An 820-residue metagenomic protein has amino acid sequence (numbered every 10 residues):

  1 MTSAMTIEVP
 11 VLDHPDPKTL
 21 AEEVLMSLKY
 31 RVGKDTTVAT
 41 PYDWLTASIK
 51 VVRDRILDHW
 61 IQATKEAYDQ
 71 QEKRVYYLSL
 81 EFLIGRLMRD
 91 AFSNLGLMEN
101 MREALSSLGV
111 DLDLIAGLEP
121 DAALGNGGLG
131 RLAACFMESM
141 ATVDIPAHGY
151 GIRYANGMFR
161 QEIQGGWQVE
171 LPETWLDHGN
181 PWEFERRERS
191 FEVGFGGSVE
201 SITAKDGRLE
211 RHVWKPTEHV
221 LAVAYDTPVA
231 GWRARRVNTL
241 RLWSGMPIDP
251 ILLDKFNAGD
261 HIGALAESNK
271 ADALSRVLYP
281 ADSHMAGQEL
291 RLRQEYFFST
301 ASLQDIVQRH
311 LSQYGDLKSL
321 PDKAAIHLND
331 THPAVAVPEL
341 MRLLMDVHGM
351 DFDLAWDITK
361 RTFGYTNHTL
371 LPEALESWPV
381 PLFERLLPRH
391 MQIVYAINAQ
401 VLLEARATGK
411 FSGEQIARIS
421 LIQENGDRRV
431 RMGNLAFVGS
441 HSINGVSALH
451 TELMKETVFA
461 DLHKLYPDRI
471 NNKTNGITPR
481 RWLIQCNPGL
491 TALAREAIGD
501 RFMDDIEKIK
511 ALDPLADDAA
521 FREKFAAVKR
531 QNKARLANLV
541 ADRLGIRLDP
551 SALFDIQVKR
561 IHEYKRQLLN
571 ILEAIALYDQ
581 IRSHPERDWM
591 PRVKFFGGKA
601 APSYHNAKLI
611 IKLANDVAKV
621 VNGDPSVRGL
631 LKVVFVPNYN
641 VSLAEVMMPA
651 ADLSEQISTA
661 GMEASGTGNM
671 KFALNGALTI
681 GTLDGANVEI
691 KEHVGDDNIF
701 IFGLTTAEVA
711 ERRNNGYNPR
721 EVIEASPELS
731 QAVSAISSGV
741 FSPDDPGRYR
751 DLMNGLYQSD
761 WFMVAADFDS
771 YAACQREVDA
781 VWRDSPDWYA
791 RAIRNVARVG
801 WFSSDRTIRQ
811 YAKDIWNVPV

Functional and structural regions predicted by a protein language model:
M1-V820: A conserved ligand/cofactor-binding region detector
